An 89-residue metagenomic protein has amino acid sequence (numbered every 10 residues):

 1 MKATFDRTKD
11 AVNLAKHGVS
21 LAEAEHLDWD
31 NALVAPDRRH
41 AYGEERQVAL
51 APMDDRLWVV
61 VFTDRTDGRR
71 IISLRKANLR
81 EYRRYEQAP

Functional and structural regions predicted by a protein language model:
M1-P89: Ribonuclease/tRNase effector modules and their secretory precursors
